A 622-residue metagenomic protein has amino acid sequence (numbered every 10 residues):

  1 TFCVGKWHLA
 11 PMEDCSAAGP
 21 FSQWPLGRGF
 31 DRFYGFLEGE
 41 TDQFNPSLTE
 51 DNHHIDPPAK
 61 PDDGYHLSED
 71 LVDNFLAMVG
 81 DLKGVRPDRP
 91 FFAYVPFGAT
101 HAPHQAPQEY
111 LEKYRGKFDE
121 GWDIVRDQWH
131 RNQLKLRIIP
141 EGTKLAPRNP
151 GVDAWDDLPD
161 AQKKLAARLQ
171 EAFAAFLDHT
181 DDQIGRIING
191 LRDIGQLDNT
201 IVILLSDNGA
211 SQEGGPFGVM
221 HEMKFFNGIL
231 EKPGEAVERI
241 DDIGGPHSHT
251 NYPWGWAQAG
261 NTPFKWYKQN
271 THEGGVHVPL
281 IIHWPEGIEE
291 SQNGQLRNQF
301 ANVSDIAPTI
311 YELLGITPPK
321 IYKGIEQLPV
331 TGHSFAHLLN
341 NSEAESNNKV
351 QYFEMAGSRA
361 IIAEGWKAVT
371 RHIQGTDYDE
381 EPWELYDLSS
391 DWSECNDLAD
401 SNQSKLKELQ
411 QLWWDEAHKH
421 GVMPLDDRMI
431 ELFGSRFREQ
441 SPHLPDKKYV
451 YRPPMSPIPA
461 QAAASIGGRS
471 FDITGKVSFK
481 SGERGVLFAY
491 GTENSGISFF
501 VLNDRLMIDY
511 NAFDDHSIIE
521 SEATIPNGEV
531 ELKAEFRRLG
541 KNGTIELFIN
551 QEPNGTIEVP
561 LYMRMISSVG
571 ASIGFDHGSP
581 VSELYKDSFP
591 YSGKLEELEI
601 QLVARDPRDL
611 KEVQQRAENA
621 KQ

Functional and structural regions predicted by a protein language model:
H8, A59-L67, N74-V85, V95 (+8 more regions): C-terminal accessory region downstream of the catalytic core in glycan-modifying enzymes
H8-R115, E120, I124, Q128 (+3 more regions): Formylglycine-dependent
M12-F21, Q43-T49, P58-K60, R89 (+14 more regions): Short, solvent-exposed loop/turn and secondary-structure capping segments
D14-R28, P103-A106, N189-W284, S291 (+2 more regions): Histidine-centered active-site microenvironments of extracellular/periplasmic hydrolases and transferases
G19, Q23-R32, L37, P246-V276 (+3 more regions): C-terminal cap/loop subdomain of S1 sulfatases and analogous C-terminal strand-loop tails that border
P58-Y65, F118-E120, A167-A175, K265-Q269 (+7 more regions): Active-site rim elements
E69-K83, G116-P140, Q162-T200, A210-Q212 (+2 more regions): A long, amphipathic alpha-helix that forms part of the scaffold/cap immediately adjacent to metal-dependent active
P424, M429-Q622: Extracellular glycan-associated modules
